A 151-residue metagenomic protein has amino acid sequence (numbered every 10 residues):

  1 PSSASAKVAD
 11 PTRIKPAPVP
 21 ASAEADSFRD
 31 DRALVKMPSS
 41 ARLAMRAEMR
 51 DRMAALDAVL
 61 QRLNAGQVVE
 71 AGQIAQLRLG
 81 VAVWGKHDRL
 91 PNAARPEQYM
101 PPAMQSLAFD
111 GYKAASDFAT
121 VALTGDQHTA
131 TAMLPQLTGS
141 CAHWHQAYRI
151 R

Functional and structural regions predicted by a protein language model:
P1-S2: Sec-dependent N-terminal signal peptides
S5-R151: Sequence context surrounding c-type heme c attachment/ligation sites in exported
